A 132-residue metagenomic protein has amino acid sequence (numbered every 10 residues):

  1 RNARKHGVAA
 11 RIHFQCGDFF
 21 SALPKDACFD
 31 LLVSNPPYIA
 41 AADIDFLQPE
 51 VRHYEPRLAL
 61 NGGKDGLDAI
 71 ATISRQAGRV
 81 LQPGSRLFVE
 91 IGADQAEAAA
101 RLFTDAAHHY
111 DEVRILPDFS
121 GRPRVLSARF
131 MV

Functional and structural regions predicted by a protein language model:
R1-V132: S-adenosylmethionine
